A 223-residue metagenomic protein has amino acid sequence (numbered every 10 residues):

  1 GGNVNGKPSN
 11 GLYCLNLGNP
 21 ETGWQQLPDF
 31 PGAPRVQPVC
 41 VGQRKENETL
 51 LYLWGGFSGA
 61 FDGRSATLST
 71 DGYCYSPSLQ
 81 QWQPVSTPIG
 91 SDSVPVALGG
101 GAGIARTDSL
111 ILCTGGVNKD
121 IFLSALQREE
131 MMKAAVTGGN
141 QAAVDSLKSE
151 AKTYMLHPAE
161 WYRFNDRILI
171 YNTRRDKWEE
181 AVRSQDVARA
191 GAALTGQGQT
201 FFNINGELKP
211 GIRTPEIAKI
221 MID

Functional and structural regions predicted by a protein language model:
G1-D223: Kelch-like beta-propeller repeat domains
